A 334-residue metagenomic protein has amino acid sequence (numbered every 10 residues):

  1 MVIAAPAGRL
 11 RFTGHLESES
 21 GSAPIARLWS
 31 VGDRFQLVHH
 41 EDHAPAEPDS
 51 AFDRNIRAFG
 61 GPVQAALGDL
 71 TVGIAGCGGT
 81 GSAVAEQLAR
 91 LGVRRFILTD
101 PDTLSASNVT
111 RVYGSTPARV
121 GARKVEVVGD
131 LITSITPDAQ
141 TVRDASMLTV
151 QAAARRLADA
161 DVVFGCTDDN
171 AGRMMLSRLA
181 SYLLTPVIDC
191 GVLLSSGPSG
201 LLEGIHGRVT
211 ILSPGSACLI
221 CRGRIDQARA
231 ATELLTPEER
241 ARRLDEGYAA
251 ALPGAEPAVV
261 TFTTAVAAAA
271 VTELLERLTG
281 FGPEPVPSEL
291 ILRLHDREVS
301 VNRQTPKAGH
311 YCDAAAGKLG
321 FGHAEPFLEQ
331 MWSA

Functional and structural regions predicted by a protein language model:
M1-E17: Nucleic-acid nuclease catalytic cores
A4, C166, C190-G191, L212 (+1 more regions): Generic beta-sheet signal
P24-A58, R277-A334: Phosphate-binding loop/pocket of nucleotide- and phosphate-handling active sites
G60-T103: Glycine-rich adenosine-cofactor-binding loop
L98-T136: Glycine-rich phosphate-binding loop and adjoining beta1-alpha1-beta2 segment of Rossmann-like nucleotide-binding folds
V125-V162, T167-R173: A structured beta-alpha segment of the ubiquitous adenosine-cofactor-binding alpha/beta core
A171-G215: Rossmann-fold NAD(P)-binding glycine/threonine-rich loop
G200-E289: Adenosine-phosphate binding glycine-rich loop
